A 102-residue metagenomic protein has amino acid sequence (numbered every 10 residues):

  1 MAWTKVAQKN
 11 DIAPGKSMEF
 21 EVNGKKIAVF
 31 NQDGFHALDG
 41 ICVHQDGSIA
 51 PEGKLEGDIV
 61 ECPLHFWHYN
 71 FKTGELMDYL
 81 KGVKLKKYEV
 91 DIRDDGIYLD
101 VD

Functional and structural regions predicted by a protein language model:
M1-G57, F71, K84-D102: N-terminal pre-ligand scaffold of iron-sulfur
C42, C62-H65: Short cysteine clusters
E56-P63, L76-L85: Short cysteine/histidine-rich metal-coordination sites, predominantly Zn2+-binding motifs
